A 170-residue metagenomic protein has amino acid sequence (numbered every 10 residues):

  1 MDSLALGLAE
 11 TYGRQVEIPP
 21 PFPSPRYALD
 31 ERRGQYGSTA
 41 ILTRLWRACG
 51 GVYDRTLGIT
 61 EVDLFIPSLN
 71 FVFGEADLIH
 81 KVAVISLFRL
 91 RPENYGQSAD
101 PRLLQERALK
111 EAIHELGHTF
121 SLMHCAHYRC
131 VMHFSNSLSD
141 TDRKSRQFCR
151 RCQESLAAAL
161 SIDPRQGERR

Functional and structural regions predicted by a protein language model:
M1-A112, T119, M123: Metzincin-family zinc-dependent endopeptidase catalytic domain
V72-R107, M123-R170: Metalloprotease/metallohydrolase-associated module, dominated by Zn2+-dependent proteases
